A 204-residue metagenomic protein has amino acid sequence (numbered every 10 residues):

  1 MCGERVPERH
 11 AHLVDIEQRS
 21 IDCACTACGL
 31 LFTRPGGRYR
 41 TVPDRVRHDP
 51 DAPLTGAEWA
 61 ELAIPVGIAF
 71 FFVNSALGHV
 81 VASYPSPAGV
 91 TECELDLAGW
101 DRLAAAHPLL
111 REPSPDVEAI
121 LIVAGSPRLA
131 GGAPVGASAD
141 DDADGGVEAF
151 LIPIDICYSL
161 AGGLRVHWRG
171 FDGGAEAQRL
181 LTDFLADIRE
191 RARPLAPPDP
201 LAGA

Functional and structural regions predicted by a protein language model:
M1-H48: N-terminal cysteine/histidine-rich coordination modules
I16-A24, D49-P50, E92-C93, S138-A139 (+1 more regions): Short, exposed beta-strand "edge-strand" segments with a Pro/Gly-rich flavor and a Y/T-containing core
A24, R40, A69-V73, S83-P85 (+2 more regions): Residues in well-ordered beta-strands of folded domains
L30-L31, D51-A57, W100-A105, P113-P115: Short C-terminal domain-edge/linker segments immediately following a structured domain
H48-G89: Ordered, amphipathic secondary-structure segments that act as subunit-interaction surfaces in large macromolecular
N74-S114: Long, charge-patterned amphipathic alpha-helical coiled-coil/hairpin "stalk" segments used as oligomerization
R102-A204: C-terminal, charged low-complexity interaction regions
